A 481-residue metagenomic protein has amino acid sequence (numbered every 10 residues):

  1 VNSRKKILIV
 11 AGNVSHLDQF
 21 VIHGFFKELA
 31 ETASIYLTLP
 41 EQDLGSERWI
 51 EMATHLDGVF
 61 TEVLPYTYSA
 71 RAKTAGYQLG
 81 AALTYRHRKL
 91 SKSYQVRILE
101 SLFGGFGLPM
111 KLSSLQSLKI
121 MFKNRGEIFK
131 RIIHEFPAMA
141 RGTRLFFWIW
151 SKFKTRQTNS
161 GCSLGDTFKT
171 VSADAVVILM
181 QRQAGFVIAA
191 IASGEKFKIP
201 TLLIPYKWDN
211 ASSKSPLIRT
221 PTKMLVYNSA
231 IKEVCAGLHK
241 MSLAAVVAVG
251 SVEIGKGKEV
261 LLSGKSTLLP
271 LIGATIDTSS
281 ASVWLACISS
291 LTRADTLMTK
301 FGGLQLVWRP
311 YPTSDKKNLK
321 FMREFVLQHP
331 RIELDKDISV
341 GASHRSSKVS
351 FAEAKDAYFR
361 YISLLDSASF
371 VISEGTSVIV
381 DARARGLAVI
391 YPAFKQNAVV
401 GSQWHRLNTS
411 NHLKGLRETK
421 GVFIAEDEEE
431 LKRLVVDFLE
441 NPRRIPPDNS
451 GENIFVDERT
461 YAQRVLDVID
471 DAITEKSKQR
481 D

Functional and structural regions predicted by a protein language model:
K6, D174-V177, K223, L268 (+2 more regions): Structural motif
L8-G257, I379: Active-site and donor-binding regions of nucleotide-sugar-utilizing enzymes
V21-I22, F26-K27, I254-V349, A425: Conserved catalytic-core segment of nucleotide-activated headgroup transferases in glycan assembly
T61-P65, L334-K336, E353, T419-L431: Short acidic-hydrophobic, aromatic-tinged amphipathic segments that line or gate anion-handling sites
F168, K316-V380, R385: Donor nucleotide-activated moiety binding/catalytic core segment of transferases that use nucleotide-activated donors
I218-P221, L243, S377-I454: Catalytic binding pocket for nucleotide-activated donors in carbohydrate/polymer assembly enzymes
D457-D481: C-terminal alpha-helical cap of glycosyltransferases
